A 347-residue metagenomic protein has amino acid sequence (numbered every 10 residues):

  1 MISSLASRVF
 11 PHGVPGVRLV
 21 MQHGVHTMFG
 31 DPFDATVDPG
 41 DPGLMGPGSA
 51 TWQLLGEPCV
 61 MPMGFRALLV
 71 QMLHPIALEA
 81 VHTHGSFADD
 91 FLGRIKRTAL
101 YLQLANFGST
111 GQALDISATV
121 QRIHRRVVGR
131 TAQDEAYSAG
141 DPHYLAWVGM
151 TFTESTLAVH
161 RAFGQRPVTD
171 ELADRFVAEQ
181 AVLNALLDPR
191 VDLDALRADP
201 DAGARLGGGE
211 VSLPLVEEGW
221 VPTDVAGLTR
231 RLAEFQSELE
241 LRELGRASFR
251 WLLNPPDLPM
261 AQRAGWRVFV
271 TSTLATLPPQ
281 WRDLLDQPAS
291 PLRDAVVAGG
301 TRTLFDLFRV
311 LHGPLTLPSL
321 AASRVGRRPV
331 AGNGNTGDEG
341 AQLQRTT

Functional and structural regions predicted by a protein language model:
M1-W147, T153-T347: Mature, function-bearing regions of proteins
